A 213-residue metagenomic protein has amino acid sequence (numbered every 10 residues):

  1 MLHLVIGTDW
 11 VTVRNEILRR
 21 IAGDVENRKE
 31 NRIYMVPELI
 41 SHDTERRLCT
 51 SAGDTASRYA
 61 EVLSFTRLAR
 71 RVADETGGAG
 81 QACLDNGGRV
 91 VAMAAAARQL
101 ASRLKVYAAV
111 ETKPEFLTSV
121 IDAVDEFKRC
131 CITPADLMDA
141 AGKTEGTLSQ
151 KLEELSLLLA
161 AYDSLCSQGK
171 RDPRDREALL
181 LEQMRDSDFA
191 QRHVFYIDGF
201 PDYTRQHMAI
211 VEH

Functional and structural regions predicted by a protein language model:
M1-I17: Walker A/P-loop
L4-V5, I33-V36, F189-G199: Short hydrophobic beta-strand segments
V11, L39-I40, F200-Y203: Short beta->alpha connector loops
N15-L18, E45-R46, H207-M208: Conserved strand-to-helix beginnings and helix N-cap segments that scaffold or border functional pockets
E16-N27: Walker A/P-loop NTP-binding motif
K29-S41: Conserved RecA-like ASCE P-loop NTPase motor core of nucleic-acid helicases/translocases
L39-T44, C49-A190, R205: Basic/charged alpha-beta structural segments of nucleotide/phosphate-handling enzymes
V194-H213: Extended, H/D-rich, highly charged conserved domains that either
